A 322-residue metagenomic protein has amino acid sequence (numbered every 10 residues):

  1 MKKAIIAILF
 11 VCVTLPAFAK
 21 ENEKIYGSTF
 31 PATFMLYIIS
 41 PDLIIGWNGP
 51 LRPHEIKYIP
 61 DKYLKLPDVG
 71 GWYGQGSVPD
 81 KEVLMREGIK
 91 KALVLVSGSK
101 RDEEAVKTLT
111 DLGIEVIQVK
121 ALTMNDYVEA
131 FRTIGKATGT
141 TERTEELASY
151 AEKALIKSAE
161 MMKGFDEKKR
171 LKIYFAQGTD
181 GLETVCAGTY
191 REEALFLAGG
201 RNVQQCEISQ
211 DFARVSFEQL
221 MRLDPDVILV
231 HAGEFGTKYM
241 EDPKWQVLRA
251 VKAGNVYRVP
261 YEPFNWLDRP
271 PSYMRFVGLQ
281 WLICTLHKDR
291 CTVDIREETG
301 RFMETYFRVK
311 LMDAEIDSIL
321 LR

Functional and structural regions predicted by a protein language model:
A4-V13: Sec-dependent N-terminal signal peptides
A19-K20, K24, E104-E183, Q204-Q205 (+2 more regions): Extracytoplasmic substrate-binding proteins
Y26, A32-K100, V203: A short, structured surface patch at a secondary-structure boundary
Y26-G27, I45-N48, A92-S97, V116-V119 (+4 more regions): Structural recognition of the beta-strand scaffold that forms the well-ordered cores of secreted hydrolase catalytic
Y73-G74, T184-D211: Alpha-helical, coiled-coil/dimerization segments enriched in small aliphatic residues
V78-K91, L112, R214-D224: Short helices/loops that flank or line small-molecule/ion binding pockets
K100-D111, V230-Q246: A ligand-binding cleft/hinge motif common to bilobed small-molecule-binding domains
Q204, D211-G233: Ligand-binding pocket segment of bilobal, Venus flytrap-like solute-binding proteins
